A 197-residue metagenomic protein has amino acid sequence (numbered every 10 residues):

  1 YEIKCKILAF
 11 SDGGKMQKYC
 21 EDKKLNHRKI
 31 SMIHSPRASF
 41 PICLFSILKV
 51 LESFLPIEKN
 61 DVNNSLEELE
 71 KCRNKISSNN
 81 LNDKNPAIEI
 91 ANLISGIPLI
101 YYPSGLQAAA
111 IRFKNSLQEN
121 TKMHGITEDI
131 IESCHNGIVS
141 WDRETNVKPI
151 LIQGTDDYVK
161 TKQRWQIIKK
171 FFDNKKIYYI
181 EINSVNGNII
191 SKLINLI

Functional and structural regions predicted by a protein language model:
Y1-N74, N92, G154-Y178: Glycine-rich phosphate-binding loops that contact phosphosugars or nucleotide phosphates
L8-F10, N26-R28, L99-Y101, I126 (+2 more regions): Hydrophobic/aromatic beta-strand patches that form the interior of the parallel beta-sheet core in alpha/beta enzyme
F10, M123-C134, I177-G187: A generic structural motif
K15, A38, I42, N60 (+9 more regions): Conserved active-site and cofactor/substrate-binding residues in soluble primary-metabolism enzymes
F45-E52, E119, K192-I197: Short, hydrophobic/amphipathic alpha-helical patches that form generic packing surfaces within helical domains
E52-V147: Active-site phosphate/pyrophosphate-binding segments
V139-I197: C-terminal active-site/capping subdomain that shapes the small-molecule cofactor and substrate pocket of enzyme
